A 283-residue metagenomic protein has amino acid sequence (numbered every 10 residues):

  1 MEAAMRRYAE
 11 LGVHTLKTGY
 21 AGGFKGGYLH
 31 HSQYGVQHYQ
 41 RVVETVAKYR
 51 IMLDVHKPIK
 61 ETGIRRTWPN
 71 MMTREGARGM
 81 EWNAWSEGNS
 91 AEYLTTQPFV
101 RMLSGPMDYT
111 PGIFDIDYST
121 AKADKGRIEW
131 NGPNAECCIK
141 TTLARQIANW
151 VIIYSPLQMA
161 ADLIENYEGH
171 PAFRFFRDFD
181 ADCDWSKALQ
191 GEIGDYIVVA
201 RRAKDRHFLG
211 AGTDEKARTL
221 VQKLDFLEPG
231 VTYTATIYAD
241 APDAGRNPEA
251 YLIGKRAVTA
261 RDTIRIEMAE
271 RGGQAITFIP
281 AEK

Functional and structural regions predicted by a protein language model:
M1-C137: Aromatic- and carboxylate-enriched substrate-binding clefts and catalytic-loop regions of carbohydrate-active enzymes
L16-A21, D54-H56, G210-D214, Y238 (+1 more regions): Generic beta-strand/beta-sheet core signal
L53, I152, L209, R271: Conserved, mostly hydrophobic/aromatic
A144-A188, T277: Catalytic cores of secreted or luminal carbohydrate-active enzymes
E192-P229, Q274-A275: Carbohydrate-binding surface patches
L227-A241: Solvent-exposed beta-hairpin/edge-strand motifs
I237-R261: Solvent-exposed beta-strand/loop surfaces of large extracellular or lumenal domains
K255-K283: C-terminal beta-strand-rich structural cap/linker in extracellular carbohydrate-active enzymes
